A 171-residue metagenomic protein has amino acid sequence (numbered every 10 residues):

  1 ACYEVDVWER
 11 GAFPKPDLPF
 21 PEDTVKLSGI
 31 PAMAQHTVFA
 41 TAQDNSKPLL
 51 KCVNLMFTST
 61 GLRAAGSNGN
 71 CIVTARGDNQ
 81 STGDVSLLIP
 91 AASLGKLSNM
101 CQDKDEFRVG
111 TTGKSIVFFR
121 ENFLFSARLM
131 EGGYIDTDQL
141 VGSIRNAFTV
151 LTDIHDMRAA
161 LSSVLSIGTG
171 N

Functional and structural regions predicted by a protein language model:
A1-N171: Structural preference for solvent-exposed beta-strand-turn elements and adjacent flexible terminal/loop segments within
